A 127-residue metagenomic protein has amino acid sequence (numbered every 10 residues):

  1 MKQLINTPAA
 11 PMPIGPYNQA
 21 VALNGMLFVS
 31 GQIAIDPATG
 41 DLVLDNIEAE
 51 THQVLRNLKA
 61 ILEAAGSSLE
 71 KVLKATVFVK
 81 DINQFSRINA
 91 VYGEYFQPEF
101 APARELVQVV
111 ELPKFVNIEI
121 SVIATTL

Functional and structural regions predicted by a protein language model:
K2-L127: Short, polar/acidic, helix-capping and beta-turn segments at strand->helix junctions that line the mouths
